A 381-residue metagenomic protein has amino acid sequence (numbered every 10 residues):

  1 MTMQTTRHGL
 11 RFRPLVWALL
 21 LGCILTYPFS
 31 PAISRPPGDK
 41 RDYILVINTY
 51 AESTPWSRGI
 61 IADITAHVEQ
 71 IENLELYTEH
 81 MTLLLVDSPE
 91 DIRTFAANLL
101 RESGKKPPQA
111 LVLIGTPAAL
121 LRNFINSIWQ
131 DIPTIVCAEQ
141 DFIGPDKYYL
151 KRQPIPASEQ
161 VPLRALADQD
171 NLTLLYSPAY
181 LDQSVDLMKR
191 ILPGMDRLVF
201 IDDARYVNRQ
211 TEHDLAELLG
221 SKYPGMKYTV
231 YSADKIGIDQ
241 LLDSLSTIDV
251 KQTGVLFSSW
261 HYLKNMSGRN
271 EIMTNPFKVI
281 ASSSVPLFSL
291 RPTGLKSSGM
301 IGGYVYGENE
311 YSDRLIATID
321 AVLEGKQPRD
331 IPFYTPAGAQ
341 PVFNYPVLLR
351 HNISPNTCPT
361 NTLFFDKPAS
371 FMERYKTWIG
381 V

Functional and structural regions predicted by a protein language model:
M1-F12: N-terminal secretory signal peptides that target proteins for export/translocation
F12, Y27-F29: Aromatic (phenylalanine/tyrosine) cluster motif
L15-L19, W378-I379: Alpha-helical transmembrane segments
W17-Y27: Bacterial N-terminal signal peptides
A32-V381: Short hydrophobic alpha-helices and adjacent helix-cap/hinge residues
